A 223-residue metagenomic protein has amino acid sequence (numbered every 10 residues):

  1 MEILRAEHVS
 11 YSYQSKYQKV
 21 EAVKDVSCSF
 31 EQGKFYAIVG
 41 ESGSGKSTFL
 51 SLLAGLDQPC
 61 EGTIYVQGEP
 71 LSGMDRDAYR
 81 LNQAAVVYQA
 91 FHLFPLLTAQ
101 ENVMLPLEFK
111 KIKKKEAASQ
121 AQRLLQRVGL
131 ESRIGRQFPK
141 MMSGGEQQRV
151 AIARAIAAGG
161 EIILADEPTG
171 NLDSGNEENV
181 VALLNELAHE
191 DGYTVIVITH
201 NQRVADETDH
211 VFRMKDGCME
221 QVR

Functional and structural regions predicted by a protein language model:
A54: Helix-to-loop junction immediately C-terminal to a conserved catalytic motif
G62-L71: Conserved ABC transporter NBD signature motif
L71-A85: ABC ATPase NBD coupling module
L97-L105: Short coil-to-helix segment of the ABC ATPase nucleotide-binding domain corresponding to the Q-loop/switch region
K115-R133: Conserved ABC ATPase "signature" region
F138-M142, E146: Conserved ABC ATPase signature
G159: Conserved catalytic motifs of ABC-family nucleotide-binding domains
